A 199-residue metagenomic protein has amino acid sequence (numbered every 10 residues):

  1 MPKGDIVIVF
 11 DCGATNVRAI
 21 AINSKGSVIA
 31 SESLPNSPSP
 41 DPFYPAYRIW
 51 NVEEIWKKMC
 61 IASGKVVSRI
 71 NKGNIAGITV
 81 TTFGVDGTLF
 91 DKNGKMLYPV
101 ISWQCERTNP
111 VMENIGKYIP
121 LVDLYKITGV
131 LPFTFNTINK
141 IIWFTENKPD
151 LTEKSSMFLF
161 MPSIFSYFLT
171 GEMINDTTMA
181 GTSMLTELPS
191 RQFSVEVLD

Functional and structural regions predicted by a protein language model:
M1-Y98, P110, K126, K154: N-terminal glycine/serine-rich phosphate-binding loop of ATP-dependent small-molecule kinases, especially carbohydrate
C12-A14, K25, L124-D199: Gly/Ser/Thr-rich active-site cleft segment
E32, G116-Y118, L169: Short, compositionally biased low-complexity segments
W56, C60-S63, I101, M112-E113 (+2 more regions): Short, well-ordered alpha-helical packing segments
G64-S102, L131-F135, P162, S166-E187: Short beta-strand-loop/turn "lid" adjacent to the catalytic site in phosphate-handling enzymes
C105: Carbohydrate-associated surface elements
N109-P120: Hinge/lid segment of periplasmic solute-binding proteins
